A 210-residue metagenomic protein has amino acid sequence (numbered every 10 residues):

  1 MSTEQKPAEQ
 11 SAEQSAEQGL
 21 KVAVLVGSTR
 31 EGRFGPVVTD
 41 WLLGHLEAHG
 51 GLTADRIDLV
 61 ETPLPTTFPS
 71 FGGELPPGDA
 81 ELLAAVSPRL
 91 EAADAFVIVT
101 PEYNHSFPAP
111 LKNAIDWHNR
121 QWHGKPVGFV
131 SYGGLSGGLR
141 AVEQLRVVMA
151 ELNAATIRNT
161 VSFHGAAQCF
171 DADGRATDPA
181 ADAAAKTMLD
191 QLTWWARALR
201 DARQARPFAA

Functional and structural regions predicted by a protein language model:
M1-T100, H105-N113, A172-K186, D190-T193 (+1 more regions): N-terminal beta1-alpha1-beta2 submodule of the flavodoxin-like/Rossmannoid cofactor-binding fold
V22-A23, G27, N119, F129 (+2 more regions): Short, flexible coil/turn micro-motifs enriched in small/turn-prone residues
D40-W41, I115, Q144-V147: Short, solvent-exposed amphipathic alpha-helical segments in soluble enzyme and RNA/protein-processing domains
P69-G72, D116-N119, A150-N153, R197: A generic structural signal for secondary-structure junctions that act as hinges or helix/strand caps at the edges
L111-H123: A short, gly/pro- and small-residue-rich
H123-A167, T177-A184: Short, glycine-/small-residue-rich phosphate/pyrophosphate-handling segment
